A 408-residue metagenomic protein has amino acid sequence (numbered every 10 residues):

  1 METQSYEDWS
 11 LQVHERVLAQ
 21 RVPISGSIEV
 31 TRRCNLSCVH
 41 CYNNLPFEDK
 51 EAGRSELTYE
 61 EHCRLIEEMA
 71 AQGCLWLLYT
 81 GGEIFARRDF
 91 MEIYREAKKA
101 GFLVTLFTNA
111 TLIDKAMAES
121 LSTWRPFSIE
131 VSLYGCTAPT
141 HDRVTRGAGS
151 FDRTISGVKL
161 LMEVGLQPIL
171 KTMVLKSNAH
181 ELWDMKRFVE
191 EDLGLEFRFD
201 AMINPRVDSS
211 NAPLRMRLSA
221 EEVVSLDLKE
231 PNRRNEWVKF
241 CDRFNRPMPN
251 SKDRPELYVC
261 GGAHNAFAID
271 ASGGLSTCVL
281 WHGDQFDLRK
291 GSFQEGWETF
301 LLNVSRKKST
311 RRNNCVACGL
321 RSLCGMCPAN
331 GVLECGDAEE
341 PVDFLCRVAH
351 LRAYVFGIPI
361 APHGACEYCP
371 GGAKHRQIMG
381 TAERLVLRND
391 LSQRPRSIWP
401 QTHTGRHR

Functional and structural regions predicted by a protein language model:
M1, S122-F127, S132-Y134, P139-A263 (+3 more regions): Radical SAM enzyme [4Fe-4S]-AdoMet core and its adjacent flexible, acidic and glycine-rich loops/tails across
E2-S128, L226: Conserved alpha-helical substructure of the radical SAM core
A19, S27, P213, V238-Y354: Accessory C-terminal segments flanking Radical SAM cores
R33, H40, A317, M326 (+1 more regions): Short, cysteine/histidine-rich loop/knuckle motifs that typically chelate Zn2+
L65-G81, D343-L391: Short Fe-S-cluster ligation motifs
Q393-R396, Q401-R408: Short, low-complexity, charge-dense intrinsically disordered segments
